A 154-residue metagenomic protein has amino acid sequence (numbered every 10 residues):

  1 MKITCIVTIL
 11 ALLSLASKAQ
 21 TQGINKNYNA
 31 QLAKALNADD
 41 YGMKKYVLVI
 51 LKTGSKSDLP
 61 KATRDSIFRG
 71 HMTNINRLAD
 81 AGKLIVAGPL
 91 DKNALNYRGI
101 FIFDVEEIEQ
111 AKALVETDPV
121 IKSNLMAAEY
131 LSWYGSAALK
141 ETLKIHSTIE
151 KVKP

Functional and structural regions predicted by a protein language model:
M1-I24: Bacterial Sec-dependent N-terminal signal peptides
Q20-P154: Conserved, structured core segments of small domains
